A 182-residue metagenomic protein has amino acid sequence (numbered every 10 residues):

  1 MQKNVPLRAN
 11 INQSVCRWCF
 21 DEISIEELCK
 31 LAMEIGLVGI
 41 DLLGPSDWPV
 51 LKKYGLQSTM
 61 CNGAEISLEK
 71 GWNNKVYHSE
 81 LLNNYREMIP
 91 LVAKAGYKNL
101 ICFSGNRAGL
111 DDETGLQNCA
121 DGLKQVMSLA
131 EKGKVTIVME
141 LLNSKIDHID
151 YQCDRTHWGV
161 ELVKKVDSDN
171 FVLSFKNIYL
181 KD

Functional and structural regions predicted by a protein language model:
K3-N10, C29-E34, D47-E65, R86-Y97 (+2 more regions): Acidic (Asp/Glu)-rich catalytic clusters
K3-S24: Boundary/entry segment of secreted carbohydrate-active catalytic domains
I11-R17, I40-L42, S58-G63, L100-C102 (+2 more regions): Hydrophobic faces of well-ordered beta-strands that scaffold small-molecule active sites in alpha/beta enzyme cores
D21-A32, G44-D47, H78-L91, D182: Short, acidic/polar
L37: Conserved beta-strand/loop element in small beta-rich adapter and peptidoglycan-binding domains
L43-W72, S104, L110-D111, I146-D147: Glycine-rich, proline-tolerant flexible connector loops at the mouths of alpha/beta enzymes
G55, K181-D182: Glycoside hydrolase catalytic-domain groove-lining segments
N74-F175, Y179-L180: Active-site acidic/histidine proton-transfer and metal-coordination neighborhood in alpha/beta enzyme cores
